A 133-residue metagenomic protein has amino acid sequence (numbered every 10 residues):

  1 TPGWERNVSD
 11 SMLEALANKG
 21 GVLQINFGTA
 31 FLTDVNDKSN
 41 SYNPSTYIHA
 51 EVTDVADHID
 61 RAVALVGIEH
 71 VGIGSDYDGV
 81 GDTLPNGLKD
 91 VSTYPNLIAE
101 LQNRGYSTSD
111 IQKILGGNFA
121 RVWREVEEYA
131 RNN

Functional and structural regions predicted by a protein language model:
T1, A30-D34, G79-D82, A120-V122: Flexible loop/turn segments at secondary-structure boundaries
T1-S9, N40-H49: Glycine-rich tight-turn/loop motif centered on a GG-T
E5-G21, T53-E69: Histidine/acidic residue-rich metal-binding segments in metalloenzymes
G20-G28: A conserved active-site cap/scaffold subdomain adjacent to cofactor or substrate pockets
L23, D76, I111: Conserved, mostly hydrophobic/aromatic
N26-F27, V66-L88: Short acidic/histidine-rich active-site segments
V35, N43-V52, G81-L88, L101-K113: Outer-membrane beta-barrel pore domains
K89-N133: Mid-to-C-terminal alpha-helical segments outside catalytic/metal-binding sites
